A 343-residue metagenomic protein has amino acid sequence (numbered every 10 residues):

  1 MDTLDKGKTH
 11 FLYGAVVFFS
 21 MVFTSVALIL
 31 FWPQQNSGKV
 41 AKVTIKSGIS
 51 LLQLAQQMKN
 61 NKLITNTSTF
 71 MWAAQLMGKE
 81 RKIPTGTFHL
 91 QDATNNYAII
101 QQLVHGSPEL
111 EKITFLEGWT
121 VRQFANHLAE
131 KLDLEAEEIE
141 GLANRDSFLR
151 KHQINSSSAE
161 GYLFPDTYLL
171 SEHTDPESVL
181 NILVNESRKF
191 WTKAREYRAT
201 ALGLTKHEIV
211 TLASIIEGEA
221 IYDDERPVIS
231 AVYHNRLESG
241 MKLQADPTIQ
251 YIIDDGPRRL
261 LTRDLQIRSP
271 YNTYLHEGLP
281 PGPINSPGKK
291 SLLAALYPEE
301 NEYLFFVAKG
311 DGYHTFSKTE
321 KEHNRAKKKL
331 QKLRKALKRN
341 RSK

Functional and structural regions predicted by a protein language model:
M1, T44-K46, N61, V121-F124 (+2 more regions): N-terminal short leaders/motifs
D2-V40: N-terminal type II signal-anchor transmembrane helix that functions as the membrane-insertion/stop-transfer segment
Y13-F18, N61-K62, T85-T87, E138-A143 (+2 more regions): N-terminal start-of-chain detector that recognizes signal peptides and the immediate post-cleavage beginning
M21-V22, G78, L261, Y313: Alpha-helical interaction segments
S25-V26, W32-F190: Signal peptide-directed extracytoplasmic domains
T114, N126, E130-E137, G141 (+1 more regions): Bacterial extracytoplasmic/cell-wall-associated proteins, especially those involved in peptidoglycan
